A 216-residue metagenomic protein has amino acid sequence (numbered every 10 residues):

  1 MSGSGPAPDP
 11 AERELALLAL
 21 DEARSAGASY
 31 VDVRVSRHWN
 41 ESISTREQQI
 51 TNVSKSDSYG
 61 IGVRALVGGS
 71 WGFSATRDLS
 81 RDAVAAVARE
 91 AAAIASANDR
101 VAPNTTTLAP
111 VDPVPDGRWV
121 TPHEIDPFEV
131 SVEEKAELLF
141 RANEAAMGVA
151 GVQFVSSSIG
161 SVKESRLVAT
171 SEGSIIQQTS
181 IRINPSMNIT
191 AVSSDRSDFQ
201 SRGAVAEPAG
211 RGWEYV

Functional and structural regions predicted by a protein language model:
M1-V216: Active-site bordering "gate/hinge" segments that shape substrate access to catalytic or cofactor-binding pockets
